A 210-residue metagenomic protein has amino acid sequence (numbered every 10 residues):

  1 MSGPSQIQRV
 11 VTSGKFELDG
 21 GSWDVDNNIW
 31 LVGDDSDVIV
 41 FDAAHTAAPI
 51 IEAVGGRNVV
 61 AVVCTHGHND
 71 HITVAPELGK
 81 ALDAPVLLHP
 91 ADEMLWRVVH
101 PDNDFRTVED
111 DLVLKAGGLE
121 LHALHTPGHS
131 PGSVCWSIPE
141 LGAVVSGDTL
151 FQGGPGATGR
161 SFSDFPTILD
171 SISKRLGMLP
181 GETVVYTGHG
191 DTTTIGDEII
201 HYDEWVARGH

Functional and structural regions predicted by a protein language model:
P4-R57, C135-G147: Conserved beta-strand hairpin/beta-sheet module of binuclear metal-dependent hydrolase folds, prominently
I7, D104-R106, L121, G142-A143: Short, conserved active-site loop motifs that form the nucleotide-linked donor/cofactor pocket
R9-L31, R97-N103, G153-G154, Y202-H210: Active-site-proximal loop/helix segment associated with metal-binding centers of metalloenzymes
S13, A43-A44, P90, D110-D111 (+3 more regions): Fold-independent oxyanion-binding glycine-rich loops and adjacent beta-strand/coil segments at enzyme active sites
D24-V25, V38, H45-E120, I200-R208: Active-site HxH/HxHxD metal-binding segment of metal-dependent hydrolases
N28-W30, R106, L112, V134 (+1 more regions): Residue-level detector of beta-strand structural context in well-folded domains
V38, E120, H125, P131-H210: Metallo-beta-lactamase
V113, P127-G128: Short polar/acidic secondary-structure junctions
